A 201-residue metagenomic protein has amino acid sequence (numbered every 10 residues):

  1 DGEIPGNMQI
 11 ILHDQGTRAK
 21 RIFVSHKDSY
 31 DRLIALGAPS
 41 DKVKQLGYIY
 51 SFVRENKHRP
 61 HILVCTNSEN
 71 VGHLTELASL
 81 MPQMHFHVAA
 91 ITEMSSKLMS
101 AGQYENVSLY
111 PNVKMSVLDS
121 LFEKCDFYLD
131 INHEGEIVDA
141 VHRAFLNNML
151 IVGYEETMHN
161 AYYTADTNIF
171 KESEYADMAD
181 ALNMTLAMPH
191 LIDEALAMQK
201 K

Functional and structural regions predicted by a protein language model:
G2-I22: Membrane-proximal helix-turn-helix segments that form the acceptor-binding/catalytic region of lipid-linked
R18, Y30-I49: Helix-loop-beta element that forms the nucleotide-linked donor phosphate-binding surface in glycosyltransferases
Y48-S100: Conserved catalytic-core segment of nucleotide-activated headgroup transferases in glycan assembly
I91-T92, S108-L121, G135-I137: Conserved active-site histidine-acidic residue motif and adjacent donor-binding/catalytic loop of glycosyltransferases
S96-N112: Nucleotide-activated donor-binding/catalytic signature segment of Leloir-type glycosyltransferases, i.e., the conserved
E123-E136, M149: Acidic donor-binding loop of glycosyltransferase active sites
I131-H142, G153-Y163: Nucleotide-sugar-dependent
N160-M184: Change "using UDP/GDP/dTDP sugars" to "using nucleotide sugars
